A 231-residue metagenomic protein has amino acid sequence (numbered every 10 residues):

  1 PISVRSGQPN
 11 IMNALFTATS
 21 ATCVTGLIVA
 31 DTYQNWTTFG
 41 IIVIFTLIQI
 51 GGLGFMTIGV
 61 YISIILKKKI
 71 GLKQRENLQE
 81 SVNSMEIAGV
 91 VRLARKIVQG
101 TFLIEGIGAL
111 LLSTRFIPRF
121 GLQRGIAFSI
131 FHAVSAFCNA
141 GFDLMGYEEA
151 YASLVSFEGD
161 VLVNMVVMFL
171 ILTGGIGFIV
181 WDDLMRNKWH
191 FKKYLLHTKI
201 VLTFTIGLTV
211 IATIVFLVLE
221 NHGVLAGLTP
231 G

Functional and structural regions predicted by a protein language model:
P1-G231: Membrane-proximal intracellular helices of multi-pass ion channels
